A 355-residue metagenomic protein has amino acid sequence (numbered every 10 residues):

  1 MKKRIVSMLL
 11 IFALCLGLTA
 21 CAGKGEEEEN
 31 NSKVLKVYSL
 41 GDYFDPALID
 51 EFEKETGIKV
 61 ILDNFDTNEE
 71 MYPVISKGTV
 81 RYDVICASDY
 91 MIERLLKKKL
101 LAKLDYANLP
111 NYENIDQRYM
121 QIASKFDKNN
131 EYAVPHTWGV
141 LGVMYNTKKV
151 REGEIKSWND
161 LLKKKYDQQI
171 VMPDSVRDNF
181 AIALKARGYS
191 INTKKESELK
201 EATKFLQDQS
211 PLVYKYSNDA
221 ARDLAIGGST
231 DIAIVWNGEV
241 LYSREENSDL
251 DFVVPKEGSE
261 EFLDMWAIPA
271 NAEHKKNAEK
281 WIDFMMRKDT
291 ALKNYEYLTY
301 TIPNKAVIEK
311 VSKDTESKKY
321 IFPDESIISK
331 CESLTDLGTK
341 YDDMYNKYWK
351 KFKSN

Functional and structural regions predicted by a protein language model:
M1-L35, N355: Short, low-complexity disordered leader/linker segments with a strong preference for bacterial N-terminal type II
C21-G23, E27-L95, D223: Early extracytoplasmic/lumenal segment of secretory-pathway proteins
G41, R81-Y82, C86-L212, S217-S229: Extracytoplasmic ligand-binding site segments that recognize negatively charged/polar headgroups
M91-R94, I226, I232-D249: A ligand-binding cleft/hinge motif common to bilobed small-molecule-binding domains
G142-K149, K185-A186, F262-H274, I282-M285 (+1 more regions): A bilobed periplasmic-binding-protein/Venus flytrap-type ligand-binding module shared by bacterial periplasmic
L199-D208, E246-A270: Periplasmic-binding protein-like
P269-S329: Mature extracytoplasmic/periplasmic domains
E325-N355: Conserved C-terminal helix/tail region of periplasmic/extracytoplasmic solute-binding proteins
